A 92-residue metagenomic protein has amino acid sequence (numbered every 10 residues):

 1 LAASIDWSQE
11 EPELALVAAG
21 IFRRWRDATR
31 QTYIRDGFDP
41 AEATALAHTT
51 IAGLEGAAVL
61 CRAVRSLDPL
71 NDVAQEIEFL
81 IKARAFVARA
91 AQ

Functional and structural regions predicted by a protein language model:
L1, A41-A63, E76-F79: Hydrophobic alpha-helical segments that form the core of small-molecule binding pockets and/or dimer interfaces
L1-E13: Amphipathic alpha-helical segments used for helix-helix packing
E10-P12, F22-A47, A83-A90: Hydrophobic alpha-helical bundle segments that form small-molecule/ligand-binding pockets
E13-L16, G20, S66: Hydrophobic/basic alpha-helical segments enriched in Actinobacteria
A18-W25, T50, I77: Hydrophobic/aromatic residues within well-ordered alpha-helical segments
Q31, I51-P69, K82-R89: Amphipathic C-terminal alpha-helical segment
P69-I77: Short, hydrophobic-biased amphipathic alpha-helical segments
